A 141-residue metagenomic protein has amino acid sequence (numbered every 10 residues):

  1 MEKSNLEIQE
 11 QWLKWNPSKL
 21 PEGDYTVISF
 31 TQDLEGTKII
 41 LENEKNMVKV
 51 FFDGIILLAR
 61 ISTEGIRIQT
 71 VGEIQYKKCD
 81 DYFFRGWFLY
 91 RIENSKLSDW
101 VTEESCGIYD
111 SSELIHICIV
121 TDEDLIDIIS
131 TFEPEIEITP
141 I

Functional and structural regions predicted by a protein language model:
M1-I141: Surface-exposed, interaction-prone regions used to assemble/regulate multi-protein complexes
